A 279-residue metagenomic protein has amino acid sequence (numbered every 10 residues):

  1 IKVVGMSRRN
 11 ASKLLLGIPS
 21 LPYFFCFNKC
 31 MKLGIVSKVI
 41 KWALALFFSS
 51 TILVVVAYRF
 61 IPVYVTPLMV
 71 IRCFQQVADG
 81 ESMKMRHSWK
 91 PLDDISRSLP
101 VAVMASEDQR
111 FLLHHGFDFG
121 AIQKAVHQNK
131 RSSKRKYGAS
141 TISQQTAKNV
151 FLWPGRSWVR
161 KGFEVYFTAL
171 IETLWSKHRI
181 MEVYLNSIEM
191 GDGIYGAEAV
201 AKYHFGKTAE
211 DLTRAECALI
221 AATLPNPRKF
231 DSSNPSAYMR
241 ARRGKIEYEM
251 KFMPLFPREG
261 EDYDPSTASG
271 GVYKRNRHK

Functional and structural regions predicted by a protein language model:
I1-K13: Extreme N-terminal basic, low-complexity initiation segments that serve as generic localization/processing leaders
A11, Y23, I35-V36: Generic early N-terminus positional signal peaking at residue ~5-7
L15-I18, T141: A composition/secondary-structure signal for short, hydrophobic, low-basic-content segments with alpha-helix propensity
P19-C26: Hydrophobic alpha-helical signal peptides and transmembrane signal-/tail-anchor segments that drive secretory-pathway
F27, M31-K279: Juxtamembrane regions of bacterial inner-membrane/periplasmic proteins, predominantly the peptidoglycan biogenesis
